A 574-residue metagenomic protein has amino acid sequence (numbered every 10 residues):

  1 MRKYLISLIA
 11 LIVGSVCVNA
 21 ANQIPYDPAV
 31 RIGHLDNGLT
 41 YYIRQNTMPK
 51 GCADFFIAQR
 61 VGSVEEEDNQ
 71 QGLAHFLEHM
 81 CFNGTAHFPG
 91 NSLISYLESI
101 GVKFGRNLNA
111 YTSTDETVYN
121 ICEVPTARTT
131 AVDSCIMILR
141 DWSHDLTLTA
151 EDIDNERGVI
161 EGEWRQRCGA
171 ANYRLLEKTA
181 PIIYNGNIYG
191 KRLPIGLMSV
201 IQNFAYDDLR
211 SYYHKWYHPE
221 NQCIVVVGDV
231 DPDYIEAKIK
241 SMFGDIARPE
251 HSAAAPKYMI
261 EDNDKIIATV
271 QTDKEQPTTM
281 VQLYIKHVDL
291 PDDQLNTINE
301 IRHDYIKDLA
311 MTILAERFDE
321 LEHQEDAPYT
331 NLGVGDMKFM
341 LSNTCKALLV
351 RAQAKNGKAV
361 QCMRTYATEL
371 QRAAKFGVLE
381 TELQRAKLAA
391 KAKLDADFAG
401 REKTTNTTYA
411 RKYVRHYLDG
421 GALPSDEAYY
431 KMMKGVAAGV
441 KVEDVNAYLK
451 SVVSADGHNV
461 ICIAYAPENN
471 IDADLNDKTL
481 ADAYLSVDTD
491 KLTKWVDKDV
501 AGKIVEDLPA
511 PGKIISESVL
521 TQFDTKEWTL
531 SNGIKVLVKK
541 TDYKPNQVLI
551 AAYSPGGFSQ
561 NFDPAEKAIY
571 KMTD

Functional and structural regions predicted by a protein language model:
Y4-G14: Sec-dependent N-terminal signal peptides
A20-I43, D231-Y305, A310-D319, H323-E325 (+4 more regions): Proteolytic maturation boundary segments
G38, I57, H75, Y119 (+12 more regions): Buried hydrophobic packing residues in well-ordered domains
P49-G51, Q59-Y173, Y189, N203-N221 (+4 more regions): Active-site-adjacent, His/Asp/Glu-enriched structural segments that form or flank metal-binding and acid/base networks
K50-C52, G101, T112-E116, N155 (+8 more regions): Short, solvent-exposed loop/turn segments at the edges of secondary structure
G72, F88, S92, T130 (+23 more regions): Generic recognition of stable, solvent-exposed alpha-helical segments in well-folded globular domains
N83-A86, A110-D115, A131-I138, W142 (+11 more regions): Scaffold signal of the M16-like zinc-metallopeptidase fold and its non-catalytic homologs
N120-P125, R157, E161-W164, G196-M198 (+4 more regions): Conserved short loop/turn motifs at secondary-structure junctions
